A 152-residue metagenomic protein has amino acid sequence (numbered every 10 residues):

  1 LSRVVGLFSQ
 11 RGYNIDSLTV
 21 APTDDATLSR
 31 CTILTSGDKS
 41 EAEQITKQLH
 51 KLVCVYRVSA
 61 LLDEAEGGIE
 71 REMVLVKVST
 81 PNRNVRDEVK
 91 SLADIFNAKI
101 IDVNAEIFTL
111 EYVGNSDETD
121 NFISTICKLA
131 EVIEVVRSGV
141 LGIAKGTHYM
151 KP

Functional and structural regions predicted by a protein language model:
L1-P152: A conserved regulatory-domain signal marking ACT and ACT-like small-molecule sensing domains and adjacent regulatory
